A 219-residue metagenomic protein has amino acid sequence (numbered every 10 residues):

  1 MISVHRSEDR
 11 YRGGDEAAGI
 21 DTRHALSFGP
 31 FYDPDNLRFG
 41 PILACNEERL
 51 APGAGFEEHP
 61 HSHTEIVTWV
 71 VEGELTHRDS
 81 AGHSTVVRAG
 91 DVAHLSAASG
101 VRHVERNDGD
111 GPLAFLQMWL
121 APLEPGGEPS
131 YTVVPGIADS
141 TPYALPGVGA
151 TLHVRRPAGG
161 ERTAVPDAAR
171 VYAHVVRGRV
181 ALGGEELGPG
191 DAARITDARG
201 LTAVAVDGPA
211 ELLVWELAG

Functional and structural regions predicted by a protein language model:
M1-P52, F56-E57, S84-A89, R102-G149: A short, N-terminal "cap"/entry segment at the start of jelly-roll beta-barrel domains of the cupin/DSBH fold
C45-T76: Long, hydrophobic/aromatic N-terminal blocks
A54-H61, R78-D79, V104-N107, R162-D167 (+2 more regions): Short histidine-centered beta-strand/loop micro-motifs that create catalytic or ligand/metal-coordination sites
T64-A81, A89-D91, P166-G183, P189: Glycine- and acidic-residue-biased ligand/ion/polar-headgroup-sensing regions
A81-S96, G136-A138, R162, A181-A203: Short acidic-glycine-tyrosine-enriched beta hairpin
G82, A97-G126, D197-G219: Ligand-binding loop in jelly-roll beta-barrel domains
A144-E161: Edge strands and adjacent loops of beta-rich recognition modules
A169-G219: Structured core of small recognition/catalytic domains
